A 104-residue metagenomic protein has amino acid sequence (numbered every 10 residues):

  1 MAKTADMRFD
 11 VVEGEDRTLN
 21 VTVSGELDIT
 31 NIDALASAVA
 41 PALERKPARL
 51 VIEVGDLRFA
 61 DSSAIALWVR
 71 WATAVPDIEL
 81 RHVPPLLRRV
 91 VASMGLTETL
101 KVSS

Functional and structural regions predicted by a protein language model:
A2-S37, D56: STAS-typified acidic loop motif
E26-L100: Amphipathic alpha-helical interaction surfaces in cytosolic regulatory modules
S104: Short loop/edge segments at beta-strand edges and connector loops that shape dinucleotide/nucleotide cofactor-binding
